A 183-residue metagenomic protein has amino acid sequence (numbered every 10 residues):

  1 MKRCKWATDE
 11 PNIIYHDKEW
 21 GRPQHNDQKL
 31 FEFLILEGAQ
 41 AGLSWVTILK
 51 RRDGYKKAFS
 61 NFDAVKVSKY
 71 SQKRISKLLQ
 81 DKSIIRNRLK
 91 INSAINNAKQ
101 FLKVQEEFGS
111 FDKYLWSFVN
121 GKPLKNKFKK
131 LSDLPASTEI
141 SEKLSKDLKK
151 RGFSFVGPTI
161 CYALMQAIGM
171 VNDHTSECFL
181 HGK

Functional and structural regions predicted by a protein language model:
M1-K183: HhH-family (HhH-GPD) DNA N-glycosylase catalytic core used in base-excision repair
